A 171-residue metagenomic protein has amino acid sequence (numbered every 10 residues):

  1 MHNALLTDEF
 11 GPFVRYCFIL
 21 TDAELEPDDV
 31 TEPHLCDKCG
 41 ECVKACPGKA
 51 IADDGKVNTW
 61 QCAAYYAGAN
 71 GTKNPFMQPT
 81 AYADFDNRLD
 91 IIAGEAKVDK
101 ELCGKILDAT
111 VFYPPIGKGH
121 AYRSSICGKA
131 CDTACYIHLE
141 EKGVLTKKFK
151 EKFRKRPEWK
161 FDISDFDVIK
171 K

Functional and structural regions predicted by a protein language model:
M1-E140, L145-R156: Catalytic cores of enzyme domains
K148-K171: Long, compositionally biased intrinsically disordered regions
